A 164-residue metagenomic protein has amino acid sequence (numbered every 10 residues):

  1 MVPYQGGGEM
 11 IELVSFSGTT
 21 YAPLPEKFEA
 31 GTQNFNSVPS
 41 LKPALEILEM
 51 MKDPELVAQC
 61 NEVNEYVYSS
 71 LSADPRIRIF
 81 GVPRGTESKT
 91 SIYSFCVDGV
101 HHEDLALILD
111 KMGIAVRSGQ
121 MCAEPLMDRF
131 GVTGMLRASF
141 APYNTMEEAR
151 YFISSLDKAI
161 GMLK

Functional and structural regions predicted by a protein language model:
M1-K164: Pyridoxal 5′-phosphate
